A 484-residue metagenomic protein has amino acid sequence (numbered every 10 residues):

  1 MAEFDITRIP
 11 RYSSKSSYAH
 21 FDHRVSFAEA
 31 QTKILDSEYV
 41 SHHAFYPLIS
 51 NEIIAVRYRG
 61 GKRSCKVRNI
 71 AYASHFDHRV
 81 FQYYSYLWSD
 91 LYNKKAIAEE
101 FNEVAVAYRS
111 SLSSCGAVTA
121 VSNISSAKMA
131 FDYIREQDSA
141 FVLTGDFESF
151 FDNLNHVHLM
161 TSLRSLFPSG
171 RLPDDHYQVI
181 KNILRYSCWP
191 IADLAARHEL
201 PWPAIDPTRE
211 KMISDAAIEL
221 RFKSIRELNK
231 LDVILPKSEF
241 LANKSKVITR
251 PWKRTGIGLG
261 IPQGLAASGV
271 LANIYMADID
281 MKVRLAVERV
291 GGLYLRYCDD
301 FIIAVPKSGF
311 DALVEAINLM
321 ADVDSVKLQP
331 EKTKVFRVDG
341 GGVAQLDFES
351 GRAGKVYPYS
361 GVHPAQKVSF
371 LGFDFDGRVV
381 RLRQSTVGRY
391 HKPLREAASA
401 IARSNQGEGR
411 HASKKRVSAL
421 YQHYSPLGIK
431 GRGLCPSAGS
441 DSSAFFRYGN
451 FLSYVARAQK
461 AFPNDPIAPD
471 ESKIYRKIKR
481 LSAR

Functional and structural regions predicted by a protein language model:
M1-S64, E471-R484: Non-catalytic, polymerase-adjacent accessory regions of viral genome-replication enzymes
L48, E52-Q82, E99-T119, E199-D215 (+2 more regions): Short, conserved non-catalytic motifs in the polymerase core
S74, H78, Q82-Y84, L91 (+6 more regions): Right-hand nucleic-acid polymerase module
K95-C115, D175-L184, G291-C298, P330: Short, glycine/acidic-rich hinge or "gate" loops at secondary-structure transitions that mediate conformational
A120-V142: A short acidic-Thr-Gly-centered motif at the start of a beta-strand
Q137-Y297, I302-A316, V362-A365: Conserved polymerase palm-domain catalytic core
F167-R171, M320-K327: A common structural junction motif
K181-R197, T333-G351: Short, conserved secondary-structure transition motifs
